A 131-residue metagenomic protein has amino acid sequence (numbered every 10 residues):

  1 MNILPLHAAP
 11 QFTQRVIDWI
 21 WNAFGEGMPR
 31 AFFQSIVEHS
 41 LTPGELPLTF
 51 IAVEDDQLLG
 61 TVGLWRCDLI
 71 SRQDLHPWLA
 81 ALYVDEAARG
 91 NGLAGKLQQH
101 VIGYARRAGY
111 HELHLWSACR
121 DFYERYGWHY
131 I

Functional and structural regions predicted by a protein language model:
M1-V16: A short beta-loop-alpha structural element at the N-terminal edge of CoA-dependent acyl/N-acetyltransferase catalytic
V16-F24: Hydrophobic alpha-helical core bundles mediating ligand binding, dimerization, or RNAP-core interactions
G25-V53, L59: Active-site rim helix/loop that mediates acceptor-substrate recognition in acyltransferases
T49-I51, Q57-C67, W78, Y83: Conserved beta-strand in the GNAT
L69, Q73-D74, N91: Helix-adjacent hinge/juxtasegments
A81-V84, G90-G103: Conserved acetyl-CoA-binding loop-helix of GNAT-fold acetyltransferases
R107, H111, S117-I131: Conserved active-site alpha-helix within GNAT-family acetyltransferase domains
